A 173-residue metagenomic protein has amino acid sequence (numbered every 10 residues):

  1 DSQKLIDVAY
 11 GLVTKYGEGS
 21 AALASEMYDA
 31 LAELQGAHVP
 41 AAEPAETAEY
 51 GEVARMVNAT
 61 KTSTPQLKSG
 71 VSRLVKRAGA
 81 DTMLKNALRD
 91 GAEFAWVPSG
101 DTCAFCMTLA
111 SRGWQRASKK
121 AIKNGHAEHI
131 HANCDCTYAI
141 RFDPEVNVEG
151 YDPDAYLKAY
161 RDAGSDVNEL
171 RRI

Functional and structural regions predicted by a protein language model:
D1-H131, I140-I173: Domain-core detector
